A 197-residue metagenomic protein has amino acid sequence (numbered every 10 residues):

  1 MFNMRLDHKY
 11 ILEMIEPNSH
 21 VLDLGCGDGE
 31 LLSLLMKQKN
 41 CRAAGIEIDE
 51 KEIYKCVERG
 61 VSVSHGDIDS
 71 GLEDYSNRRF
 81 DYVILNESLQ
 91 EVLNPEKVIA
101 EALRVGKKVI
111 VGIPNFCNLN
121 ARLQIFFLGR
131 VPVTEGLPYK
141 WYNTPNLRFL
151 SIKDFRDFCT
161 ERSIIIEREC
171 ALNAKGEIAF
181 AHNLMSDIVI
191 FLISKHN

Functional and structural regions predicted by a protein language model:
F2-N18: Conserved alpha-helix/loop element of class I SAM-dependent methyltransferases that forms part of the SAM/SAH-binding
G25-G27: Class I SAM-dependent methyltransferase "Motif I" SAM/SAH-binding loop
G29-S33: Glycine-rich SAM-binding Motif I of class I
L34-G71: Class I SAM-dependent methyltransferase SAM/SAH-binding core
G71-N77: Short conserved loop adjoining the S-adenosyl-L-methionine
Y82-L93: A short SAM/SAH-binding and catalytic strip from SAM-dependent methyltransferases
E96-R104, K108-N197: S-adenosyl-L-methionine-dependent methyltransferase catalytic module, highlighting the catalytic core
